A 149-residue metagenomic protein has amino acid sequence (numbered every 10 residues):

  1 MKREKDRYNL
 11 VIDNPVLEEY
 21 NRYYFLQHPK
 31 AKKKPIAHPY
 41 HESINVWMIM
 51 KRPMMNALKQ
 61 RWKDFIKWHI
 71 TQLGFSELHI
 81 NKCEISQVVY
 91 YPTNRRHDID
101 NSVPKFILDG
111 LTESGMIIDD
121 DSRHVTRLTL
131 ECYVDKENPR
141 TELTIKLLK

Functional and structural regions predicted by a protein language model:
M1-K149: Catalytic phosphate/metal-binding cores of nucleic-acid and nucleotide-processing enzymes, i.e., regions that mediate
